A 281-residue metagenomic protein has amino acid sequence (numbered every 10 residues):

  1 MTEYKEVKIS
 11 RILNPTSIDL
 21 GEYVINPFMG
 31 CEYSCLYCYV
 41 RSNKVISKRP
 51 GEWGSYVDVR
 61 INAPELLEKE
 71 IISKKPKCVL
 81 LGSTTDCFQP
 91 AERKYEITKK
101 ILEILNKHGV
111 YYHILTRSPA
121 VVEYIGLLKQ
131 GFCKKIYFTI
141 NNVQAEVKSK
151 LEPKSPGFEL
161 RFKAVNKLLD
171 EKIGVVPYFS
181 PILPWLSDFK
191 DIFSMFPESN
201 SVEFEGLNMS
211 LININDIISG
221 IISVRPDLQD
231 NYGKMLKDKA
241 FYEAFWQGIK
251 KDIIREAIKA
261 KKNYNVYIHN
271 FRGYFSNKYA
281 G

Functional and structural regions predicted by a protein language model:
M1-C31, V40-K74, C78: N-terminal [4Fe-4S]-dependent radical SAM core
P15, G82-S83, V266-I268: Pocket-edge structural micro-motifs
L20-Y23, E52, D86, D238 (+2 more regions): Residue-level detector of alpha-helix boundaries and kinks
C35: Glycine-rich phosphate-binding P-loop
Y39-K44, V224-L228: Short, compositionally biased low-complexity segments
N62-D252: Conserved AdoMet/S-adenosylmethionine-binding subsite of the radical SAM
Q229-G281: C-terminal accessory regions of radical SAM enzymes
